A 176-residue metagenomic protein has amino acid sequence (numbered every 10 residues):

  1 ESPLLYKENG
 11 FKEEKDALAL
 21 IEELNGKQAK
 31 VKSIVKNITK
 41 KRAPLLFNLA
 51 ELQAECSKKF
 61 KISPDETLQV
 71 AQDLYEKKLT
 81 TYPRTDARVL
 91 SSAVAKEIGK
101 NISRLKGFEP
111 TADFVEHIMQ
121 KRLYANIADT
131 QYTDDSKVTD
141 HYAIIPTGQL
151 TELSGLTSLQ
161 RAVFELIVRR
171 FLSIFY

Functional and structural regions predicted by a protein language model:
E1-Y176: Core catalytic DNA strand-manipulation module of type IA topoisomerases
